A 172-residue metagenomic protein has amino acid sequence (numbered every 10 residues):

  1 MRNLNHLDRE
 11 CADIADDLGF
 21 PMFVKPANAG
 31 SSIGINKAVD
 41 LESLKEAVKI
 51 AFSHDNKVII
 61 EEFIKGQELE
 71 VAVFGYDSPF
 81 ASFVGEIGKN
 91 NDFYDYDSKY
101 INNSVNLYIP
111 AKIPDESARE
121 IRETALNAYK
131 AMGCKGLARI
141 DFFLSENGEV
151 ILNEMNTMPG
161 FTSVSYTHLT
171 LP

Functional and structural regions predicted by a protein language model:
M1-Q67: Active-site nucleotide/adenylate-binding loops and adjacent lid/helix of ATP-dependent enzymes
A29, K99-I101, M158-G160: Short connector loops/turns at beta-strand edges and beta->alpha or beta->beta junctions
V39-E116, E120-E123, L144, E149-I151: Phosphate-binding site of ATP-dependent enzymes
E62, A72-V73, Y129-F161: Conserved metal-phosphate-binding beta-hairpin within the catalytic cores of diverse ATP-dependent phosphoryl-transfer
T162-Y166: ATP-dependent carboxylate-activation loops
T167-P172: Conserved small/polar residues in nucleotide/adenosyl-binding loops
